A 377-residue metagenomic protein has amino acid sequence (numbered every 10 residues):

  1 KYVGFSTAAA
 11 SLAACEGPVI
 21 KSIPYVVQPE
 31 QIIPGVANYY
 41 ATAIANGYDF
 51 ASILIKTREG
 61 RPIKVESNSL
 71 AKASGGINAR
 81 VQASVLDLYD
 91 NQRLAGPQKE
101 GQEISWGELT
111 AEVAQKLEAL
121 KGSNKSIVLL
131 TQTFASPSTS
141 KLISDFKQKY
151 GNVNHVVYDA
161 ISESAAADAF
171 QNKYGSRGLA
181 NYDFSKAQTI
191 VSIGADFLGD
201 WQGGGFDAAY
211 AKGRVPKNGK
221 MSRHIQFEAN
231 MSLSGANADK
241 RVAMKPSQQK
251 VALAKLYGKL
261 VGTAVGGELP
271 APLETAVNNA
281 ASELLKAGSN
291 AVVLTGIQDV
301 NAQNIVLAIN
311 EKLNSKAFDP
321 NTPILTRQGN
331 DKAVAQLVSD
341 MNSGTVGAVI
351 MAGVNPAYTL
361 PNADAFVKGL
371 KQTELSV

Functional and structural regions predicted by a protein language model:
K1-G267, A271: N-terminal export/assembly segments and adjacent metallocofactor-ligating motifs of anaerobic energy-metabolism
A119-V128, K286-V292, T345-A348, K371-Q372: Short, surface-exposed connector motifs at secondary-structure boundaries
V128-L130, I190-G194, I225, V292-L294 (+2 more regions): Structural motif
K141-D145, I305-A308, N362-G369: A short acidic, amphipathic alpha-helical/loop segment
A195-L198, Q298, V354-P356: Short glycine-rich anion-binding loops that position phosphate/pyrophosphate groups of nucleotides and phosphorylated
N218-Q226, G347-A348, K368-V377: Short beta-strand/loop segments at the ligand-binding rim of alpha/beta enzyme cores
K240-N342: Active-site phosphate/pyrophosphate-binding segments
G329, M341-G344, Y358-V377: Hydrophobic alpha/beta core scaffold segments
